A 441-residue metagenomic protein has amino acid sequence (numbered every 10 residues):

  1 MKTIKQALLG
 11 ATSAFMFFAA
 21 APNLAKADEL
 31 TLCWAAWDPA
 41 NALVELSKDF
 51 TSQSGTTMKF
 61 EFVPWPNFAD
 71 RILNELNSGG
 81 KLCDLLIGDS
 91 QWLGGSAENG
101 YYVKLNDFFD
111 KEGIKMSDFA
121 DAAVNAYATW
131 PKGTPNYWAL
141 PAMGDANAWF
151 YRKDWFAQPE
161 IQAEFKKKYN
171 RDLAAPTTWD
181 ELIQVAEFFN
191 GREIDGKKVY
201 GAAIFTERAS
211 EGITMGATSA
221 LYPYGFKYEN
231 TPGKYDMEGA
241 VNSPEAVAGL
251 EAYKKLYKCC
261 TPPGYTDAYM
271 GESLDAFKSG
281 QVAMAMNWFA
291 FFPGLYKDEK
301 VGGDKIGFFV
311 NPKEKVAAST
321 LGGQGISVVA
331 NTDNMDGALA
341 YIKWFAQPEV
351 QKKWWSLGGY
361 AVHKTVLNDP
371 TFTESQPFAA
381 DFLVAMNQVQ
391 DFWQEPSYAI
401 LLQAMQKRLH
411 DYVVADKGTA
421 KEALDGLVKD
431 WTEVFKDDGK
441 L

Functional and structural regions predicted by a protein language model:
E29, T57, V384-L441: Conserved C-terminal helix/tail region of periplasmic/extracytoplasmic solute-binding proteins
E29-T31, E45-A122, A126, P159-E160 (+5 more regions): Extracytoplasmic "Venus flytrap"/periplasmic binding protein-like
L30-E45, V63-P66, D145-A146, E211 (+1 more regions): Extracytoplasmic "Venus flytrap"
S90-F150, I213-G216, K305-F309, T371-P377 (+1 more regions): Hinge/lid segment of periplasmic solute-binding proteins
D107-D121, A163-A175, E193-I194, T206-E207 (+4 more regions): Short, solvent-exposed loop/beta-turn-alpha elements that line the ligand-binding surface or hinge of extracytoplasmic
D110, W288-G302, E314-R408, G439-K440: C-terminal lobe and pocket-closing loops of periplasmic/extracytoplasmic Venus-flytrap solute-binding proteins
T129-M143, N147, T177-D236, V282: Extracytoplasmic/periplasmic solute-binding protein
E181-N190, Y224-D267, G307, N311 (+1 more regions): Glycine-centered hinge/linker elements that transmit conformational signals in sensory and ligand-binding systems
